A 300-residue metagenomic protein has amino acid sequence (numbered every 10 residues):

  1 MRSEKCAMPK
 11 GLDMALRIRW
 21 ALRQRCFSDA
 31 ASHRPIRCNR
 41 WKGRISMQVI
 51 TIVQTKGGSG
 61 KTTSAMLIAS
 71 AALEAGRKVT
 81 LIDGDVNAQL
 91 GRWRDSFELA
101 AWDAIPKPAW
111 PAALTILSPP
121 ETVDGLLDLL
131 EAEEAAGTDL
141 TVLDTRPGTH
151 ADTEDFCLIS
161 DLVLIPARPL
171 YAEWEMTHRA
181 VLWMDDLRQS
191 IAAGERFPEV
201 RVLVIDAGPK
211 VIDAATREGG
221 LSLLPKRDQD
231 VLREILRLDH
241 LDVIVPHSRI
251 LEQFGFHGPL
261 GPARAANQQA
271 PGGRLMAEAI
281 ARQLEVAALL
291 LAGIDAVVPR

Functional and structural regions predicted by a protein language model:
G11-V53: Extreme N-terminal, non-catalytic leader segments that precede Walker-type/kinase nucleotide-binding cores
W41, S46-E74: Walker A (P-loop) phosphate-binding motif
V53-K56, A71-V142, P147, A151: P-loop/Walker-type NTP enzyme "switch/lid" segment
D152-Y171: Inter-motif core of Ras-like GTPase G domains
R179-S190: Conserved C-terminal guanine-recognition region of P-loop GTPase G domains, centered on the G4
D206-A265: Beta-strand-loop-alpha "switch" segments that mediate conformational coupling across diverse proteins
G261-R300: NTP-binding/hydrolysis catalytic cores, primarily Walker-type P-loop NTPases
